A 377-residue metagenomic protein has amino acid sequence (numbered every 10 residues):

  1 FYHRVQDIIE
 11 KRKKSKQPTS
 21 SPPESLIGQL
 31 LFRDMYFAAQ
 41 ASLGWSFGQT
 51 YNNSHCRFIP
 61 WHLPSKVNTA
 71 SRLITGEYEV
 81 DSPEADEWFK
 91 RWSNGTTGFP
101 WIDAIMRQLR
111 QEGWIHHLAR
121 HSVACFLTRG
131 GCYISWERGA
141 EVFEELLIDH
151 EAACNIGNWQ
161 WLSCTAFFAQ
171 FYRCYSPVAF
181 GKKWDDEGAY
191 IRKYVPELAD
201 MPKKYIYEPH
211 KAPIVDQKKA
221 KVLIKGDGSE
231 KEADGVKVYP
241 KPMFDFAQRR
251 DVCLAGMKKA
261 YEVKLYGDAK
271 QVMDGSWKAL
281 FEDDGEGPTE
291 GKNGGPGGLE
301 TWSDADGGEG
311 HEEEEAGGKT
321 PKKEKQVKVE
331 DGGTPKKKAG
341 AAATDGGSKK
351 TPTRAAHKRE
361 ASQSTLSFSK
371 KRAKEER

Functional and structural regions predicted by a protein language model:
F1-H121, I134, W161-C164, F180-K183: Gly/Thr-rich phosphate-binding loop signature of adenosyl cofactor/nucleotide-binding cores
F1-N52, A199-G318, E324-G333, K338 (+2 more regions): Substrate/cofactor-recognition hotspot
Q6, M35, Q40, G44 (+9 more regions): Hydrophobic alpha-helix feature that most strongly marks membrane-spanning transmembrane helices and their immediate
S54-T75, V142-Q248: C-terminal, helix-dominated tail/subdomain
V123, F143, C253: Hydrophobic, well-ordered secondary-structure elements that form the walls of internal hydrophobic environments
G130-R138, F281-E286: Short glycine/threonine-rich loop-to-helix capping motif typified by GTGT followed within a few residues by an Asp-Pro
W136-V142, I156-N158, G267-V272: Composition- and surface-driven signal marking solvent-exposed, interaction-prone regions in large proteins
V329-D331, D345-A355, E360-A373: Intrinsically disordered, low-complexity Phe-enriched regions
